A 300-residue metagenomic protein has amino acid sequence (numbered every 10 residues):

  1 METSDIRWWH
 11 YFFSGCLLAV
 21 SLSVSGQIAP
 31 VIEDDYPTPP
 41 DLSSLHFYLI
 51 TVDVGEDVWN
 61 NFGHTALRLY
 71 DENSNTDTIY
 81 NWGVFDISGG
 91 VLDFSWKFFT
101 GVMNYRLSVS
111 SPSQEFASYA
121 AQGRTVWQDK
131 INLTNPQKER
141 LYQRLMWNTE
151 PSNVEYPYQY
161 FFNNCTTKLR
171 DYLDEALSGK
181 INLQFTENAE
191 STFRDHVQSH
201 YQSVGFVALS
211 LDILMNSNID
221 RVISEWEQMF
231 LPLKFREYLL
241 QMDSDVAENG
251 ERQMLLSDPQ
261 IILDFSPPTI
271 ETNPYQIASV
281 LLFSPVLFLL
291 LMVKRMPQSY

Functional and structural regions predicted by a protein language model:
E2-F12: Bacterial N-terminal signal peptides that target proteins for export
Y11-V20: Sec-dependent N-terminal signal peptides
Q27-P40: Cleaved targeting-peptide boundary
I28, W147-Y300: Activation targets extended, charge/polar-rich intrinsically disordered C-terminal tails
S43-G123: Glycine-rich catalytic cores of cysteine/serine-nucleophile enzymes that process amide/ester linkages in cell-envelope
G55-E56, G123-N132, P151-Y160: Second-shell loop/turn segments in exported
L133-M146: A structural motif
